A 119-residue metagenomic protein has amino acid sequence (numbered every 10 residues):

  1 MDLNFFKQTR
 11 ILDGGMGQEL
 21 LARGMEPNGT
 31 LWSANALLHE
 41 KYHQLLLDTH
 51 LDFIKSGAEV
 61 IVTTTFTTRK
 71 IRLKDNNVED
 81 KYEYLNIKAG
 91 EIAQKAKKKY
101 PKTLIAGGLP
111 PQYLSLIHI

Functional and structural regions predicted by a protein language model:
T9, G15-D48, K55: N-terminal binding-site loop/beta-alpha segment at the start of enzyme catalytic domains that lines or forms
R10-D13, I61-T63, I105-G107: Hydrophobic faces of well-ordered beta-strands that scaffold small-molecule active sites in alpha/beta enzyme cores
G14, F53, A93: Conserved, mostly hydrophobic/aromatic
M16-G17, F66, G108-L114: Active-site beta-loop-alpha junctions enriched in small/polar residues
T30-K41, I54, V60-L85: Glycine-rich, proline-tolerant flexible connector loops at the mouths of alpha/beta enzymes
L51, K55-S56, Y100: Alpha/beta enzyme core
N77-Y100: Alpha-helix-loop-beta-strand connector modules within alpha/beta enzyme cores
I117-I119: Conserved small/polar residues in nucleotide/adenosyl-binding loops
